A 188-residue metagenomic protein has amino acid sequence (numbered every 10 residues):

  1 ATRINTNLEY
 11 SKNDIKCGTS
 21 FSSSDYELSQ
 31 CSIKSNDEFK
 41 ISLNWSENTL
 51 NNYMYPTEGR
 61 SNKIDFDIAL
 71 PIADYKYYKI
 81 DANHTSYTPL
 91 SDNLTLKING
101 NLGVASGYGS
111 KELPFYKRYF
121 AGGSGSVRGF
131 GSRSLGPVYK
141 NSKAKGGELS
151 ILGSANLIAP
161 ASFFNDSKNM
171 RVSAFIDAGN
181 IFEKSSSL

Functional and structural regions predicted by a protein language model:
N7, K12-M170, A174-F175, F182-S185: C-terminal outer-membrane beta-barrel translocator/porin domains of Gram-negative envelope proteins and their
